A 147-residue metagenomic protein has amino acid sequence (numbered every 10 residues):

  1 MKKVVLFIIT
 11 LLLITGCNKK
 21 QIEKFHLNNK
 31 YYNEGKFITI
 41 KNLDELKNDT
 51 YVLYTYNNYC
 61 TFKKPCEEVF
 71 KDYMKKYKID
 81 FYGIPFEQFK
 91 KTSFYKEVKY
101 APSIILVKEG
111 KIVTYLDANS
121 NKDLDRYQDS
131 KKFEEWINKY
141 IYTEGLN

Functional and structural regions predicted by a protein language model:
M1-V4: Positively charged n-region of N-terminal signal peptides that target proteins for export
L13-G16: C-terminal motif of bacterial Sec signal peptides marking the signal peptidase cleavage site
N18-K20: Bacterial signal peptide processing site
H26-N42: Post-signal peptide N-terminal segment of mature Sec-exported envelope proteins
T39-K76: Local sequence-structure signature of Cys/Sec-based thiol-disulfide redox active-site neighborhoods
N57, K78-K91: Thiol-based oxidoreductase modules, predominantly thioredoxin-like and allied folds used for disulfide exchange
Y95-K108: Structural micro-motif
L106-N147: Non-catalytic, surface beta->alpha helical segment in thiol-disulfide oxidoreductase systems
